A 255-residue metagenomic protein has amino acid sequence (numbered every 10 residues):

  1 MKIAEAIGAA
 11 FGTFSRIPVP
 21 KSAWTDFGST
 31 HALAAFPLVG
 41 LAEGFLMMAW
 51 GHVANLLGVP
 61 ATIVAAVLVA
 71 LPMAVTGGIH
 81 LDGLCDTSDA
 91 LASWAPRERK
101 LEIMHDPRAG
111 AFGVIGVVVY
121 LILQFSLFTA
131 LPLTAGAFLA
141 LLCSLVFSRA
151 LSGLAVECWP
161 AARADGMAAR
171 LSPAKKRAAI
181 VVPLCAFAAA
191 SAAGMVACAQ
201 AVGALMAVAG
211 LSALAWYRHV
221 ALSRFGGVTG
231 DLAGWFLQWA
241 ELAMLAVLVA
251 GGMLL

Functional and structural regions predicted by a protein language model:
M1-G77, R99-L101, D106-L255: Hydrophobic alpha-helical transmembrane segments
L91-S93, F236-L237: Catalytic P-loop NTPase motifs of RecA-like helicase/translocase cores
